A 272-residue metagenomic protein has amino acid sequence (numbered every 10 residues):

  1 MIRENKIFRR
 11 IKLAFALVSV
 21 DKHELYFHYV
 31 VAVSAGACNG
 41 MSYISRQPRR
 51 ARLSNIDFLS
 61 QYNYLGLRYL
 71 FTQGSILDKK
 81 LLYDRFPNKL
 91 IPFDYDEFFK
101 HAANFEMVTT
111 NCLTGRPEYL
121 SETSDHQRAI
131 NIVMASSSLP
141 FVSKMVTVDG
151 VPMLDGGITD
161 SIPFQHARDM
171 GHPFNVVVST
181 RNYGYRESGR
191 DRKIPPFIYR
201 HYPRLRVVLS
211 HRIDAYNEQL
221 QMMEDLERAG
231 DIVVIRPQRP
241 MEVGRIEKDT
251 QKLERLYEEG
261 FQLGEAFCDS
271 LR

Functional and structural regions predicted by a protein language model:
M1-V30, M41-R272: Patatin-like phospholipase
A32, G36: Gly/Ala-rich beta-loop-alpha elbow adjacent to hydrolase catalytic centers
